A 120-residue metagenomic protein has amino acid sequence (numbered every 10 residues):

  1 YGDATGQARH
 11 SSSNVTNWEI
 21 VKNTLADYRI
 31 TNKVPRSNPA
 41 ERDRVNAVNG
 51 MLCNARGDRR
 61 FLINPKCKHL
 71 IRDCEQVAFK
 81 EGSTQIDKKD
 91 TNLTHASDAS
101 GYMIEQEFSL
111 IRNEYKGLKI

Functional and structural regions predicted by a protein language model:
Y1-D87, L110-I111, G117-I120: Mg2+-dependent endonuclease catalytic cores in nucleic-acid-processing enzymes, primarily RNase H-like
D90-I111: Acidic, Mg2+-coordinating catalytic module of metal-dependent nucleases/exonucleases that use a two-metal-ion mechanism
